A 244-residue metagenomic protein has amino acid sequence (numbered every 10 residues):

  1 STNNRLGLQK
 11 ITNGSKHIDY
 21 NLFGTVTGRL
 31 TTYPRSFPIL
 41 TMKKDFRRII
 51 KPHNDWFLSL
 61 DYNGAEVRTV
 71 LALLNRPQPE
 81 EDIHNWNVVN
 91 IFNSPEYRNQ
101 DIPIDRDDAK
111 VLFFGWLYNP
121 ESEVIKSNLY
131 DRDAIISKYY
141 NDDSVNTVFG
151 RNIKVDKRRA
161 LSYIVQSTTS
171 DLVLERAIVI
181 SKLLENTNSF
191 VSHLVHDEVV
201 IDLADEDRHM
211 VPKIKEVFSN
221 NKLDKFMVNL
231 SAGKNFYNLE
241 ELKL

Functional and structural regions predicted by a protein language model:
S1-W56, N63, K157, S192 (+1 more regions): Non-catalytic nucleic-acid-binding interfaces of large nucleic-acid enzymes and RNP effectors
R35, T41-A160: Helical catalytic core of nucleic-acid polymerases
S59-D61, F113, S189-A204: Catalytic palm active-site di-aspartate
Y62-E66, T169, D205: Short, flexible loop/turn elements at secondary-structure junctions
N93, L117-Y118, I178-E185, A204: Hydrophobic alpha-helix feature that most strongly marks membrane-spanning transmembrane helices and their immediate
P120-E123, D133-V165, D202, E206-L244: C-terminal polymerase-core module
R158-R159, Y163-V179: Surface-exposed, low-hydrophobicity interaction/linker segments
L172-V195, V199: Active-site palm subdomain of RNA-directed nucleic acid polymerases
